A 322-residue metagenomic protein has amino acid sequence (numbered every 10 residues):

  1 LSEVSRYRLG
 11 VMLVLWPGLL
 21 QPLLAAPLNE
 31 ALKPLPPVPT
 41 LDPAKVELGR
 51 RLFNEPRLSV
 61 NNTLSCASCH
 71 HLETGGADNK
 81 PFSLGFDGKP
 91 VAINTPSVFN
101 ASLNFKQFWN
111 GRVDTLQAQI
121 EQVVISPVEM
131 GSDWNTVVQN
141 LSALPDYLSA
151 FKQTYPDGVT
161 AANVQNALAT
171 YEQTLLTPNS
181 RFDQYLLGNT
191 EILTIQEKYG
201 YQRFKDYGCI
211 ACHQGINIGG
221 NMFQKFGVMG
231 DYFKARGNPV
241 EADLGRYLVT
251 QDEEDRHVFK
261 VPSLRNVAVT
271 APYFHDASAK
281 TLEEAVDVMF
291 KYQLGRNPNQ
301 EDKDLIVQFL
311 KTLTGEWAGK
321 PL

Functional and structural regions predicted by a protein language model:
L1-L13: Bacterial N-terminal signal peptides that target proteins for export
E3-S5, L23-L322: Periplasmic c-type cytochrome electron-transfer domains
G10-P22: Bacterial N-terminal signal peptides
